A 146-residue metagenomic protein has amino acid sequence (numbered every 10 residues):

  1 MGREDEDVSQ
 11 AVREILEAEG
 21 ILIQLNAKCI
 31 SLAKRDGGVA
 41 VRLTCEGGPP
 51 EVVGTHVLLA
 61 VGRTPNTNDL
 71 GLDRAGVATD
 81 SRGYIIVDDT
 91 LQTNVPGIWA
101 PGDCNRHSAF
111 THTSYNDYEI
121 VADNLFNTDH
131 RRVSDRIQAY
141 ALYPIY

Functional and structural regions predicted by a protein language model:
M1-G48, H107-Y115, D123-Y146: Rossmann-like dinucleotide-binding cores of NAD(P)H-dependent redox enzymes
E51-V52, H56-R132: FAD-site-proximal beta/loop scaffold in flavoenzymes
